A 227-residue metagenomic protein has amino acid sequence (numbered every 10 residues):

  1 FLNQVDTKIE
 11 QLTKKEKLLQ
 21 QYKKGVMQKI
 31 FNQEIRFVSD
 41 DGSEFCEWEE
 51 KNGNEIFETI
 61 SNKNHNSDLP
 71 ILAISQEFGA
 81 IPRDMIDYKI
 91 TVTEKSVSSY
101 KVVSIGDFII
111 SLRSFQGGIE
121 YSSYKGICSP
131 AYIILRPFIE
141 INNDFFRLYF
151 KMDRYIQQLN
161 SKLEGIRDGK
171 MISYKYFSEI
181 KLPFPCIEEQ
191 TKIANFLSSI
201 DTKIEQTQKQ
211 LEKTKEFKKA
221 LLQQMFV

Functional and structural regions predicted by a protein language model:
F1-E47, P183-V227: Amphipathic alpha-helical coiled-coil/heptad-repeat segments
S39-N64: Non-catalytic DNA-recognition/assembly elements of restriction-modification systems
F57-E94: DNA target-recognition patches
N64-Q76, K101-V102, I119-P130, P137-I141: Short, surface-exposed loop/turn microsegments at beta-strand edges and helix-strand junctions
K95-K101: Residue "hotspots" at secondary-structure boundaries inside conserved domains
L112-R113, I127-I133, I166-E188: A short glycine-rich beta-alpha junction/loop motif
S114-G118: Short, charged beta-turn/beta-strand-edge "cap" motif at the junction between a beta-strand and an adjacent loop
